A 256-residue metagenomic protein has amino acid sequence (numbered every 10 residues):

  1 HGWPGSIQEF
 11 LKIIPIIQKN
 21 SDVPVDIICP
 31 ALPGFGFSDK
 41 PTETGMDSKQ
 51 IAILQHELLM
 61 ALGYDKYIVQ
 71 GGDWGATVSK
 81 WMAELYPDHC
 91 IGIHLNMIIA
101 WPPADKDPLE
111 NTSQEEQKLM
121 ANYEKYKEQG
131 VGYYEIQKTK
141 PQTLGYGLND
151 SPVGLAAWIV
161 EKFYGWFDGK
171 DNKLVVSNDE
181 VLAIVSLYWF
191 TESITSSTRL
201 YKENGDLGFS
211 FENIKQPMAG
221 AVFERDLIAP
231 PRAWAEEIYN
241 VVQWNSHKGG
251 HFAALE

Functional and structural regions predicted by a protein language model:
H1-W3, G71-G72: Conserved alpha/beta-hydrolase "nucleophile elbow" surrounding the catalytic nucleophile
W3-F10, N20-S21, G36: Short substrate-entry loop that stabilizes the transition state in hydrolases
Q8, L32-M46, K80: Glycine-rich "HGGG/HGxG" loop immediately N-terminal to the catalytic nucleophile of the alpha/beta-hydrolase
I16-P24, L62-K118: Conserved hydrolase catalytic core segment
I17-F37: Conserved alpha/beta-hydrolase
P33-G36, A100, G250-H251: Alpha/beta-hydrolase active-site loop signature
E43-A61: Alpha/beta-hydrolase active-site loop
Q137-E256: C-terminal subdomain of alpha/beta-hydrolase-fold enzymes, centered on the catalytic histidine and its supporting
